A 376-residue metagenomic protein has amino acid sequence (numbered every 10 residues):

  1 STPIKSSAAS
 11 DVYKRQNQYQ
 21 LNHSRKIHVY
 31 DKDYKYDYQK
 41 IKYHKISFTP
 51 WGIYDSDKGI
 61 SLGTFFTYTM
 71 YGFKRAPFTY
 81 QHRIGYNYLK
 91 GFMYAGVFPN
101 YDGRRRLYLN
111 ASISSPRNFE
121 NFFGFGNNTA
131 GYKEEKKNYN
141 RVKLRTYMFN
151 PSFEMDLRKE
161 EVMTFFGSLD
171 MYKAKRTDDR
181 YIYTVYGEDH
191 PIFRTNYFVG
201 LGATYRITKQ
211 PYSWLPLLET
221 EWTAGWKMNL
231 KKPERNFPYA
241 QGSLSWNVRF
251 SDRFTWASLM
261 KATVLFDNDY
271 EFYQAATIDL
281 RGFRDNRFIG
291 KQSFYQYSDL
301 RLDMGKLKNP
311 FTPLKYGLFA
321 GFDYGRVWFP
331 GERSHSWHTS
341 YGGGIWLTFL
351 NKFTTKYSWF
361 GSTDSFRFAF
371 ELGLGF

Functional and structural regions predicted by a protein language model:
T2-A9, Y13: Single conserved hydrophobic/aromatic residue that forms the stacking wall/gate of nucleotide- or nucleobase-binding
K14-N110, T164, A174, D178 (+7 more regions): Outer-membrane beta-barrel initiation region
K40-S47, T69-P77, G126-E135, T177-D189 (+5 more regions): Flexible, solvent-exposed coil segments and beta strand-coil junctions, predominantly the extracellular/periplasmic
H44, F92-M93, Y139, Y186-Y316 (+2 more regions): C-terminal outer-membrane beta-barrel translocator/porin domains of Gram-negative envelope proteins and their
T49, P77-T79, R106-N110, V162-F166 (+7 more regions): Residue-level detector of the transmembrane beta-barrel scaffold of outer-membrane proteins
G52-G59, Y68-M70, H82-Y88, A111-F119 (+10 more regions): Transmembrane beta-strands of outer-membrane beta-barrel pores
I53, E120-G126, E135-T146, R176-I182 (+3 more regions): Extracellular/periplasm-exposed beta-strand and loop segments of Gram-negative cell-envelope proteins, dominated by
L347, S365-F376: Outer-membrane beta-barrel "beta-signal"
